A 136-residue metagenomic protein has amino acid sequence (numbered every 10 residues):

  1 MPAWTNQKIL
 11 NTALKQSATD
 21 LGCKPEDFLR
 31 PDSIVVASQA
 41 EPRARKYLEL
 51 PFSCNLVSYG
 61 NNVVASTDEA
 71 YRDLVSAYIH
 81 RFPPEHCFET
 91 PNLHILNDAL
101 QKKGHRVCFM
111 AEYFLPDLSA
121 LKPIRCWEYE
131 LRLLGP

Functional and structural regions predicted by a protein language model:
P2-W4: Contiguous mid-protein beta-loop-alpha structural module that forms a pocket-lining wall or clamp of enzyme active
N6-K8: Early transmembrane hairpin of solute transport permeases
T12-G135: Acyl-donor-binding surface of acyltransferase catalytic domains
